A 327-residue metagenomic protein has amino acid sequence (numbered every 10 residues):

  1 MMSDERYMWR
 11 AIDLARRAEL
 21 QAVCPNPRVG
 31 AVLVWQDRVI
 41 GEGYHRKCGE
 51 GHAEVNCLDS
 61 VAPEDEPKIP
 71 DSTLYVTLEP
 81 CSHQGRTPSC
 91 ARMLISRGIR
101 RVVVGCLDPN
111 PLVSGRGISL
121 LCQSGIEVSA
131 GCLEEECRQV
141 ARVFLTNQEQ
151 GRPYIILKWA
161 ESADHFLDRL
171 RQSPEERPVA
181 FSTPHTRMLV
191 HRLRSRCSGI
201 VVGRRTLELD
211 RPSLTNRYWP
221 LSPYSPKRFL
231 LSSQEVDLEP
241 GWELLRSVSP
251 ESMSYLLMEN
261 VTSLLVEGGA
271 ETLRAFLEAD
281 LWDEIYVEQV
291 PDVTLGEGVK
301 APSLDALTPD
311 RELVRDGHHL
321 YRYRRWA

Functional and structural regions predicted by a protein language model:
M1-L20, N26, V61-K68, P153-A327: Enzymes that bind and transform nitrogen-containing heteroaromatic metabolites
W9, L33-C137, A275-L277: Zn2+-dependent cytidine deaminase-like catalytic core
V23-C24, R28, G49-H52: A structural motif shared across PLP-dependent enzymes of the aminotransferase-like
A31-V32, W159: A residue-level detector for well-ordered beta-strand positions
T87, S114-G117, A141-V143, L167-Q172 (+1 more regions): Short acidic, glycine/serine/threonine-rich loops at helix termini
S119-C122, T146-Q148, Y218-P220, P302-L304: Short, hinge-like loop/turn segments at secondary-structure boundaries
A141-R152: Flexible, polar/acidic helix-loop-strand segments at domain edges
